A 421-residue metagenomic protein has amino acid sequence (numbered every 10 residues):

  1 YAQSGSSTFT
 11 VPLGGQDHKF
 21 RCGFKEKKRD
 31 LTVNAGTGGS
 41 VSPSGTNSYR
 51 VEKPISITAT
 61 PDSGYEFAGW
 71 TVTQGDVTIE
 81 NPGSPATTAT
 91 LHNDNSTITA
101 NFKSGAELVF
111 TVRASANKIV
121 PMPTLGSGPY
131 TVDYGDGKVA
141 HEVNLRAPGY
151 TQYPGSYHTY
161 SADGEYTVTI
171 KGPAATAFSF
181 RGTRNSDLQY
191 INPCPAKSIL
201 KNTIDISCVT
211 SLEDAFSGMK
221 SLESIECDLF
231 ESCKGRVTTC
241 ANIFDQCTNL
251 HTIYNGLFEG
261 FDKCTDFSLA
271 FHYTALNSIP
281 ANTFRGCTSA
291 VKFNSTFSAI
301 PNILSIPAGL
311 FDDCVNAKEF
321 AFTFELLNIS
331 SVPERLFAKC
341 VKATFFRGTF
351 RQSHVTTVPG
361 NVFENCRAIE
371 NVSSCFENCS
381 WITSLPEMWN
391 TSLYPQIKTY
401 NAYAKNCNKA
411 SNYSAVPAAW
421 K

Functional and structural regions predicted by a protein language model:
Y1-T8, K53-S84: Surface-exposed interfaces of beta-sheet-rich extracellular modules
S6-L31, P82-A106, F216, F244 (+1 more regions): Conserved "repeat-terminator" motif of extracellular CCP/Sushi domains
L13-Q16, S42-A68, L91-D94: Extracellular modular ligand-binding repeats in secreted and cell-surface proteins
C22, P54-D62, Y166-G172: A short, solvent-exposed beta-strand micro-motif common in secreted/extracellular proteins
R29, N101-D214, G218-M219, L229-K234 (+3 more regions): N-terminal capping/linker segments that flank leucine-rich repeat
T32-S48, R113-S115: Short, solvent-exposed loop/edge segments of extracellular or virion-exposed proteins
G36, I57-S63, P123-L125: Acidic, Ser/Thr
T176-D187, T210-K220, E226-F230, T238-N249 (+12 more regions): Core hydrophobic positions of leucine-rich repeats
